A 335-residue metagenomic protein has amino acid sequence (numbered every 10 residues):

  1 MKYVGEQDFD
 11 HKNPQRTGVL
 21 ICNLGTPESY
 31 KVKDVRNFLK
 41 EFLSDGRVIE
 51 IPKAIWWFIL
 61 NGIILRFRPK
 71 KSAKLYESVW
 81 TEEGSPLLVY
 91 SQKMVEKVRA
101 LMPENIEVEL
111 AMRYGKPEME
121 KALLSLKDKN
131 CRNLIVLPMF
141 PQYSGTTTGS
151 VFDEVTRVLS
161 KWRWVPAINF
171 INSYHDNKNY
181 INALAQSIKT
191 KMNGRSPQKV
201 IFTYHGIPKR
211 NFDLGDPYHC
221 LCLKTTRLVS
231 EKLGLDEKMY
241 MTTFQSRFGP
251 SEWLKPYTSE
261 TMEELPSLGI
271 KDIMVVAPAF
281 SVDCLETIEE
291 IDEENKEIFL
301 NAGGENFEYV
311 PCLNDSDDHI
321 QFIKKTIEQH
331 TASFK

Functional and structural regions predicted by a protein language model:
M1-K335: Active-site-proximal alpha-helix that buttresses catalytic centers in soluble enzyme cores
